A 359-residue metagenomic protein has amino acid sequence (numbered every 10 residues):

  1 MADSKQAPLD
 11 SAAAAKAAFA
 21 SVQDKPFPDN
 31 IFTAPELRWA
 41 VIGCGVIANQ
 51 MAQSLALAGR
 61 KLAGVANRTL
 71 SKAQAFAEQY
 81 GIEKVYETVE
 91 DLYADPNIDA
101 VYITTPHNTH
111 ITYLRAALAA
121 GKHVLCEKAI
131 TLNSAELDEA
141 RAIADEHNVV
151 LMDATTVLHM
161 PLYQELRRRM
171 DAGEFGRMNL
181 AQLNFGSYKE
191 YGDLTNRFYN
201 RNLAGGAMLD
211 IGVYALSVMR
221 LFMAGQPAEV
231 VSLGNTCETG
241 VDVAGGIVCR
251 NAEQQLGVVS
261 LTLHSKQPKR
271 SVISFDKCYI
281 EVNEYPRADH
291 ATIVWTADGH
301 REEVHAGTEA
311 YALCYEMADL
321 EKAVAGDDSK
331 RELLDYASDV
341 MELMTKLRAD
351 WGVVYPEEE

Functional and structural regions predicted by a protein language model:
M1-T33, A100-Y102, A252, D319-E359: C-terminal helix-rich "cap/oligomerization" subdomain common to oxidoreductases
A2-Y80: N-terminal Rossmann-like dinucleotide-binding module
M51, T69, Y80-I143: Beta-loop-alpha module in the N-terminal Rossmann-like domain of NAD(P)-dependent dehydrogenases, especially those
Y86, C126, L151-D153, V282: Hydrophobic residues in well-ordered beta-strands that form the structural core
E139-T156, R177-A181: Rossmann-fold dehydrogenase core element
V157-V230, E238: Predominantly a Rossmann-like dinucleotide-binding segment in NAD(P)-dependent oxidoreductases
C237-D242, N251-E321, D328-D335: NAD(P)-dinucleotide binding in Rossmann-like oxidoreductases
